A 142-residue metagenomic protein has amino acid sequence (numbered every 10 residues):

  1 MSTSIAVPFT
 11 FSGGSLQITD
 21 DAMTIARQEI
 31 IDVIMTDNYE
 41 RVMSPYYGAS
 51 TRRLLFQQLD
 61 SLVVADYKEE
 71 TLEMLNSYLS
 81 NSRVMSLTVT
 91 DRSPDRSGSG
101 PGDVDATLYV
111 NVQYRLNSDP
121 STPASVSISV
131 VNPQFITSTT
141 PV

Functional and structural regions predicted by a protein language model:
M1-E69, E73, M85-V142: Immediate N-terminus of the mature polypeptide
F56, Y78-N81: Amphipathic, hydrophobic secondary-structure cores in small proteins
